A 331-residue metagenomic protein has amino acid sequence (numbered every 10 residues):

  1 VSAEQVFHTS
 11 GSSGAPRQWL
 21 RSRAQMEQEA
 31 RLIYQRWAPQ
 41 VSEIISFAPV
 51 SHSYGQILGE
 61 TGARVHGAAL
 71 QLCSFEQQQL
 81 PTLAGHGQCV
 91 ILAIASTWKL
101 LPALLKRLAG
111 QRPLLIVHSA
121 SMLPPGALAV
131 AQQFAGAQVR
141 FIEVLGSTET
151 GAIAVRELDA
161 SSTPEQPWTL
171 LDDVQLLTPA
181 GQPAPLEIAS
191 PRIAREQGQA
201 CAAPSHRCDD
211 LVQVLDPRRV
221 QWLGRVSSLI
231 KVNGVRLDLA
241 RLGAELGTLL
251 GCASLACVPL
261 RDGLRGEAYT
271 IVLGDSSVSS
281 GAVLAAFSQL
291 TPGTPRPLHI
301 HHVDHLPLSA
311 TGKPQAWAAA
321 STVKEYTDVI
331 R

Functional and structural regions predicted by a protein language model:
V1-H8, P39-I44: Conserved pre-ATP/AMP-binding loop-to-beta segment of ANL
A3-R31: Conserved AMP-binding A3 loop
Q35-Q71: Conserved AMP-binding loop of ANL adenylate-forming enzymes
A68-G87, S96-T97, L237-L242: ATP-dependent adenylate-forming carboxylate-activation enzymes
A103-T163: Gly/Ser/Thr-rich phosphate-binding loop
A137-P183, A194-P204: Conserved ATP-binding loop and adjacent catalytic segment of the adenylate-forming AMP-binding
P204-P295: AMP-binding/adenylate-forming catalytic core of the ANL superfamily
I230, V258, T270-V272, Q289-R331: Conserved C-terminal "lid"/linker of ANL adenylate-forming enzymes
